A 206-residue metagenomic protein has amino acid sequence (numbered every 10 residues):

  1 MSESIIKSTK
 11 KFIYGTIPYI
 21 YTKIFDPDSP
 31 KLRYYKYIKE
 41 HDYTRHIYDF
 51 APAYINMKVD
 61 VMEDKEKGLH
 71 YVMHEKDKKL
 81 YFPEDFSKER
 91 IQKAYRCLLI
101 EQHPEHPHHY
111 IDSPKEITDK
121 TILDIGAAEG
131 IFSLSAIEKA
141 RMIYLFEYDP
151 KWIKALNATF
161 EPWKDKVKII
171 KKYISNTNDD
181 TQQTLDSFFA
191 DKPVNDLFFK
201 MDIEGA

Functional and structural regions predicted by a protein language model:
M1-K139, Y144-F146, K154-A155, F188-V194: S-adenosyl-L-methionine
G126, K200-E204: Conserved S-adenosyl-L-methionine
I143, V167, L197: Hydrophobic anchor at the start of a short beta-strand that flanks the dinucleotide cofactor-binding loop
D149-P193: S-adenosyl-L-methionine
P150, E204-G205: Alpha-helix N-cap/helix-start capping motif
